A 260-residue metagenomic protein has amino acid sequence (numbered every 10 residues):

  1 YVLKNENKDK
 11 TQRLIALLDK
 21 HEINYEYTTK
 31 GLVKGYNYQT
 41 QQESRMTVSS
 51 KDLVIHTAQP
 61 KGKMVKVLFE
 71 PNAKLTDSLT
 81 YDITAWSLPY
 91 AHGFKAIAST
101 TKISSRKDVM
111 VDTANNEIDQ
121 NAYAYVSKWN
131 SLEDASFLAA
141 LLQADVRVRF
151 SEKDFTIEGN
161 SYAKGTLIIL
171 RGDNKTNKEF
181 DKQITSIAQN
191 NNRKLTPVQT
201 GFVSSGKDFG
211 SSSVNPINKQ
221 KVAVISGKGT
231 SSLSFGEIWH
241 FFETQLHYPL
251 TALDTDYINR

Functional and structural regions predicted by a protein language model:
Y1-R260: Intrinsic-disorder/low-complexity accessory segments
